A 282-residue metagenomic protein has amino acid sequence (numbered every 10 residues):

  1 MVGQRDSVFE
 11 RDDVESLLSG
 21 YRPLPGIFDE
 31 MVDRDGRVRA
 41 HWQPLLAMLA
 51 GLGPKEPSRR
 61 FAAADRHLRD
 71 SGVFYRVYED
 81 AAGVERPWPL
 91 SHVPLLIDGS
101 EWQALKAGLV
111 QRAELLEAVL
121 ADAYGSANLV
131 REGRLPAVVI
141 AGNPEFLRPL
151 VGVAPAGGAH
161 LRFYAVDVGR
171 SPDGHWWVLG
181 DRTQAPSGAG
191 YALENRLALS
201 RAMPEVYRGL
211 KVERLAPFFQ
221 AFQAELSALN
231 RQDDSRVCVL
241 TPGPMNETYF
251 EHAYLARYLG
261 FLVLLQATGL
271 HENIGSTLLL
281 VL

Functional and structural regions predicted by a protein language model:
M1-L282: Preference for protein termini
